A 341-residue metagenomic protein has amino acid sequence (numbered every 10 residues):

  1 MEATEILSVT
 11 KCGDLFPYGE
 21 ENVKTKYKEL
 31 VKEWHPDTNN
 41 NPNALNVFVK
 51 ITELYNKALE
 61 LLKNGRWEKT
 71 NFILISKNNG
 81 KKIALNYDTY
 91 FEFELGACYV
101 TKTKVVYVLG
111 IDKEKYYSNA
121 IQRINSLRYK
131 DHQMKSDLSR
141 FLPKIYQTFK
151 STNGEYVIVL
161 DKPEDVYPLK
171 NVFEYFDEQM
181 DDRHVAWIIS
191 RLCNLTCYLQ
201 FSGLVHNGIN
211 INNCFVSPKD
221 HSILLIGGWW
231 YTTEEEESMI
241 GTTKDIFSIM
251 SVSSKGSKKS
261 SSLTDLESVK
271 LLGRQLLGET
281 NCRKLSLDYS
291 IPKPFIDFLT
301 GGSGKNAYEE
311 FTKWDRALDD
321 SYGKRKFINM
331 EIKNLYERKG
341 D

Functional and structural regions predicted by a protein language model:
M1-T38, K50-K63: N-terminal J-domain/J-like co-chaperone modules of DnaJ/Hsp40 proteins
N64-Y87: Juxta-kinase regulatory segment immediately upstream of eukaryotic protein kinase catalytic domains
D88-K144: ATP-binding glycine-rich loop module of kinase domains
R140-R183: Conserved structural core of kinase catalytic domains
I188-I189: Activation segment signature within eukaryotic-like protein kinase domains
T196-P218: Catalytic-loop of the protein kinase fold
S222-K305, E310-K313, I328, I332-K339: C-lobe/activation-segment region of protein kinase-like
